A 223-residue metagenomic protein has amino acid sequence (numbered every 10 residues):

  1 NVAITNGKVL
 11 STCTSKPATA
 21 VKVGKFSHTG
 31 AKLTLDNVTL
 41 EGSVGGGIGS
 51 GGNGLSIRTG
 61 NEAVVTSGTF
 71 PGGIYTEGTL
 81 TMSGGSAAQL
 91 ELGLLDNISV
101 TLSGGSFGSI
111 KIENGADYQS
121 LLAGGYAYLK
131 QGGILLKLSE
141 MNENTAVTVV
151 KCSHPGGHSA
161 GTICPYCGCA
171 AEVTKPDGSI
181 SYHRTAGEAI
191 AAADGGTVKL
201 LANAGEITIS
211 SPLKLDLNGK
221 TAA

Functional and structural regions predicted by a protein language model:
N1-C13, A18-S43, S50-Q89, L94-G108 (+4 more regions): Surface-exposed loop/turn motifs in large extracellular/passenger domains
L40, L136, S181-H183, A222: Short, isolated positions in well-ordered beta-strands
F70, G196-A222: N-terminal extracellular ligand-recognition/capping segment immediately after the signal peptide
L90, I110, C152-S159, A170-S179: Disulfide-bonded cysteine-rich modules in secreted/extracellular proteins, activating on the conserved Cys frameworks
L102, H154, H158, C164-C167 (+2 more regions): Extracellular/surface recognition and adhesion modules
L136-K151, G161-C169: A recurrent domain-boundary module in secreted/ectodomain proteins
A171-L201: Acidic Gly/Asp/Thr-rich repetitive segments characteristic of extracellular carbohydrate-active and adhesion proteins
